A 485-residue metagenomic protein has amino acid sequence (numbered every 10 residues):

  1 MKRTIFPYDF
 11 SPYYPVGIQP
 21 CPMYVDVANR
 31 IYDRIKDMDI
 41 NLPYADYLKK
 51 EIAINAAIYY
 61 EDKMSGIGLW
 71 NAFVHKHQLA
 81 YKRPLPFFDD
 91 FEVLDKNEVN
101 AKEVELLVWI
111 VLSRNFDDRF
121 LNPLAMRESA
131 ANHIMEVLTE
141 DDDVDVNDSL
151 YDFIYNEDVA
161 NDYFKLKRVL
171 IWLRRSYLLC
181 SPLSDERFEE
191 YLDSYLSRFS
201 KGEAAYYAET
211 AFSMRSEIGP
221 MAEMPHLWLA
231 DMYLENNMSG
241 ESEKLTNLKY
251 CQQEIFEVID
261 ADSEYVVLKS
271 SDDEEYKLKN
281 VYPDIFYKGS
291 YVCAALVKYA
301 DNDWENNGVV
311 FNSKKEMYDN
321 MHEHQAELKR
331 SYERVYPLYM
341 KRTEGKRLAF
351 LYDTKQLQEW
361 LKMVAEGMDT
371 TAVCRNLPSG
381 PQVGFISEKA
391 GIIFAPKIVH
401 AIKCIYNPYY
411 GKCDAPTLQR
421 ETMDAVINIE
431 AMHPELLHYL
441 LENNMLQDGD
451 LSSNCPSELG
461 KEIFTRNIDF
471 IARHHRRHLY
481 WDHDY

Functional and structural regions predicted by a protein language model:
M1-Q252, A300-Y485: Mixed-charge, low-complexity intrinsically disordered regions
E264-L268: Short aromatic-glycine-enriched beta-strand elements
K269-K279: Short, structured beta-strand/loop micro-motifs enriched in basic residues and often containing a Trp
K279-A295: Short nucleic-acid-contacting surface segments enriched for D/E, G, S/T with interspersed K/R
